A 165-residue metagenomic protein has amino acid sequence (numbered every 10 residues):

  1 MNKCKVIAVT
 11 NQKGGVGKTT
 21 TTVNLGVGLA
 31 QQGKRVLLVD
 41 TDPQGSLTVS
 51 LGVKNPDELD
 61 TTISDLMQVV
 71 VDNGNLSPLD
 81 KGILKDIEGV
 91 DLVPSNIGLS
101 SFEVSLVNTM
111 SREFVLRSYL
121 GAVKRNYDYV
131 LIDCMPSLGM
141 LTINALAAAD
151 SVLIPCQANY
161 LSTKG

Functional and structural regions predicted by a protein language model:
M1-G165: P-loop NTP-binding core
